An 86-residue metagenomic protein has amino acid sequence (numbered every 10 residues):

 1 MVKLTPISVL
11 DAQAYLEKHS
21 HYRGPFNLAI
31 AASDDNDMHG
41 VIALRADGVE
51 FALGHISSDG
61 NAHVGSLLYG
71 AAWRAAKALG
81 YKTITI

Functional and structural regions predicted by a protein language model:
M1-P25: Short amphipathic alpha-helix that is part of the acyltransferase structural core
P6, S33-D34, L44-I86: Acyl-donor binding region in acyl/amide transferases
A14, P25-F26, G48, H63: Generic marker of "main functional regions" within proteins
S20-H21, V41, T85-I86: Broad hydrophobic/π-residue packing in well-ordered secondary structure
F26-I42: Conserved beta-hairpin
